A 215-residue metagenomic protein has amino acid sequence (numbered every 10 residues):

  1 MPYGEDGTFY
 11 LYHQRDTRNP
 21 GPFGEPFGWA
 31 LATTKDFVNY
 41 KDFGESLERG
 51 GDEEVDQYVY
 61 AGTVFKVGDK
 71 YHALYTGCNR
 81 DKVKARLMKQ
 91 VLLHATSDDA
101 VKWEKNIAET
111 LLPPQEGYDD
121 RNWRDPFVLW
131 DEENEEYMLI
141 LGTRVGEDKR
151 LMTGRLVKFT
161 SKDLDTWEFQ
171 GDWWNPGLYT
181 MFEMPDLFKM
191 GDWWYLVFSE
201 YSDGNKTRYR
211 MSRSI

Functional and structural regions predicted by a protein language model:
M1-D125, W130-M184, K189-I215: Beta-rich carbohydrate-recognition and catalytic domains
